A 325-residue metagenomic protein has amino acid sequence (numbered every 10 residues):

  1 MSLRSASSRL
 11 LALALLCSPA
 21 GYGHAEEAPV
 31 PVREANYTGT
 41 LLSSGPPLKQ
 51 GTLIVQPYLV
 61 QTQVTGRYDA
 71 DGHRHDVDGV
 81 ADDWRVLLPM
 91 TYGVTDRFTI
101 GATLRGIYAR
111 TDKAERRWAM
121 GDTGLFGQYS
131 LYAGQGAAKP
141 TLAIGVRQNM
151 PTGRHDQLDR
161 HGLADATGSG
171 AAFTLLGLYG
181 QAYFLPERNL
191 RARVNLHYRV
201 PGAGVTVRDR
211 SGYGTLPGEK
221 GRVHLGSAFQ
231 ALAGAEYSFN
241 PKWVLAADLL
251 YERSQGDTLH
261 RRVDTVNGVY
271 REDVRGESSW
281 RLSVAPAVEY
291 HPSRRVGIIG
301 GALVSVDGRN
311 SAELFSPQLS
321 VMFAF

Functional and structural regions predicted by a protein language model:
G23-R67, Q135-A143: Outer-membrane beta-barrel biogenesis signature
A28-V30, V60-V86, H161-D165: Surface-exposed strand-loop-strand hairpins of Gram-negative outer-membrane beta-barrel proteins
S44, V55, L88-Y92, A102 (+9 more regions): Residues on the lipid-exposed face of transmembrane beta-strands in outer-membrane beta-barrel proteins
Q50-Q63, L163-N267: Detector for outer-membrane/organellar transmembrane beta-barrel domains, recognizing the amphipathic beta-strand
L59-T65, L104-R110, L131, Q148-R154 (+5 more regions): Transmembrane beta-strands of outer-membrane beta-barrel pores
T62, G66-D76, P217-F325: Outer membrane beta-barrel transmembrane domains
D82-V86, R116-T123, P140, G168-T174 (+3 more regions): Residues that define the transmembrane beta-barrel architecture of outer-membrane proteins
R97-A102, G134-A137, E187-A192, K242-L245 (+1 more regions): Repeated loop/turn-to-beta-strand initiation elements of outer-membrane beta-barrel proteins
